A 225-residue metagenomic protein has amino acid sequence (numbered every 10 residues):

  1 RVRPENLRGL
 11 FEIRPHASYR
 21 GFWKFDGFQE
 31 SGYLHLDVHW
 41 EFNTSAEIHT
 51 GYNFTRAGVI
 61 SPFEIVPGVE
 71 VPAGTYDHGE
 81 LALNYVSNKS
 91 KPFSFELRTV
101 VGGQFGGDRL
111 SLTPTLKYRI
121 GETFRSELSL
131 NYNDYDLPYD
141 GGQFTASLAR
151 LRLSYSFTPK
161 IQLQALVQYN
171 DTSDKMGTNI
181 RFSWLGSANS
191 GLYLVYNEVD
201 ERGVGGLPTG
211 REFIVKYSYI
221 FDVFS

Functional and structural regions predicted by a protein language model:
R1-S225: Exposed, low-structure sequence patches enriched in small/polar residues
